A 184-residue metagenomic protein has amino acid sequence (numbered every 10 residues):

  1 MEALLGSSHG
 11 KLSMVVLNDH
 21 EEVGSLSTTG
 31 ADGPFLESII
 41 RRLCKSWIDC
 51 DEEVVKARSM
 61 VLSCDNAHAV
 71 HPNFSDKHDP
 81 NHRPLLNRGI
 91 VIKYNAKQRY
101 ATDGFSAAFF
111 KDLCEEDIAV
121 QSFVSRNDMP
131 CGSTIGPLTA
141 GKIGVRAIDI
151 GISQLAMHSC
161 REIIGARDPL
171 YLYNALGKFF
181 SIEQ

Functional and structural regions predicted by a protein language model:
M1-L5, E37, R41, A107 (+4 more regions): Predominant activation on well-ordered alpha-helical scaffold segments within soluble catalytic domains
M1-L85, E183-Q184: Acidic/histidine-rich catalytic neighborhood of metal-dependent amide-processing enzymes
M1-V16, I152-Q184: His/Asp/Glu-rich mid-to-C-terminal helical/loop segments that flank catalytic regions of hydrolases
S27-A31, A101, C160-R167: Alpha-helix capping and helix-loop boundary segments enriched in small/acidic/polar residues
A31-S38, F105-F109, P130, R167 (+1 more regions): Generic recognition of stable, solvent-exposed alpha-helical segments in well-folded globular domains
C44-C50, V91-A96, I152-Q154, K178-Q184: Short C-terminal domain-edge/linker segments immediately following a structured domain
A67, H71-R161: Active-site-adjacent substrate-binding region of metalloamidase/peptidase-like peptide-processing proteins
